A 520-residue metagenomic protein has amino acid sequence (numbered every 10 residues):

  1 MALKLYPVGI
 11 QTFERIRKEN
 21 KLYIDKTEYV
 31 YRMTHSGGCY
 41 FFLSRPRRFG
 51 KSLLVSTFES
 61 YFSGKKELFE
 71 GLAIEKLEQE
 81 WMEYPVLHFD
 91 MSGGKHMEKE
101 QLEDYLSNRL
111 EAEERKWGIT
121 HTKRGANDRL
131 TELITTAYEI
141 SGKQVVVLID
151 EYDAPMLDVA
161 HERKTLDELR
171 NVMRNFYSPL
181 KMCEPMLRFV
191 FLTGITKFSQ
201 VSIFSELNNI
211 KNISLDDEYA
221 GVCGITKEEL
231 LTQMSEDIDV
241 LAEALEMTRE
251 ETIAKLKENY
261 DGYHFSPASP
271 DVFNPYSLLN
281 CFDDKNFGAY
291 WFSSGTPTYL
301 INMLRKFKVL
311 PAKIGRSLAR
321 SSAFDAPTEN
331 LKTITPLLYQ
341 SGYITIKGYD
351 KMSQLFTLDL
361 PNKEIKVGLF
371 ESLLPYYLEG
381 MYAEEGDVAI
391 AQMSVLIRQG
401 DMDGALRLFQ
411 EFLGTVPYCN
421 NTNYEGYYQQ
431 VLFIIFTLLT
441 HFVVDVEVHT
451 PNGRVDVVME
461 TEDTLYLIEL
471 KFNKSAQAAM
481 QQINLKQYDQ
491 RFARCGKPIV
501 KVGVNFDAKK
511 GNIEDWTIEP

Functional and structural regions predicted by a protein language model:
M1-Y424, L439-T440: Phosphate-binding site recognition
T136-S141, I435-D463: Active-site metal-binding core of divalent-cation-utilizing nuclease and nuclease-like domains
V146, T464-Y466, V500: Structural motif
D167-N171, F472-D489: Mg2+/Mn2+-dependent nuclease catalytic core
F176-C183, P336-I344, F433-T437, Q482-V502: Metal-dependent nuclease catalytic cores in nucleic-acid-processing enzymes, especially RNase H-like/related
L432, V455-F472, K486: Conserved catalytic cores of phosphodiester-cleaving nucleases, focusing on short active-site segments
R491, C495-P520: Domain-level recognition of nuclease-like catalytic cores that cleave nucleotide substrates
